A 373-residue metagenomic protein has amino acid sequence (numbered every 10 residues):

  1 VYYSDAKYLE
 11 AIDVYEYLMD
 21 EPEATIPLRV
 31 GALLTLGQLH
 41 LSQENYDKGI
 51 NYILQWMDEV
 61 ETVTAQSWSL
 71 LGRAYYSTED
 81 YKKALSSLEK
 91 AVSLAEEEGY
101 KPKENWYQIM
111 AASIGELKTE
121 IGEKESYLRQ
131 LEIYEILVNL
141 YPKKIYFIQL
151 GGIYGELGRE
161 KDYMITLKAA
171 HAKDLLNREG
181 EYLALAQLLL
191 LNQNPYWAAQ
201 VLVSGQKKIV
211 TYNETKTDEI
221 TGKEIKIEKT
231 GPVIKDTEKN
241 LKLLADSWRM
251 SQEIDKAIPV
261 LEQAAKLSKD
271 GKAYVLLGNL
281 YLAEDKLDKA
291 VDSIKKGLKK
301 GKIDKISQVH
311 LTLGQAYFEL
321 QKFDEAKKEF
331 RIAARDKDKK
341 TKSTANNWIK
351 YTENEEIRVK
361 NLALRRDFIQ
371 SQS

Functional and structural regions predicted by a protein language model:
V1-L320, E325, R331-N361, R365-S373: Alpha-solenoid helical repeat scaffolds
